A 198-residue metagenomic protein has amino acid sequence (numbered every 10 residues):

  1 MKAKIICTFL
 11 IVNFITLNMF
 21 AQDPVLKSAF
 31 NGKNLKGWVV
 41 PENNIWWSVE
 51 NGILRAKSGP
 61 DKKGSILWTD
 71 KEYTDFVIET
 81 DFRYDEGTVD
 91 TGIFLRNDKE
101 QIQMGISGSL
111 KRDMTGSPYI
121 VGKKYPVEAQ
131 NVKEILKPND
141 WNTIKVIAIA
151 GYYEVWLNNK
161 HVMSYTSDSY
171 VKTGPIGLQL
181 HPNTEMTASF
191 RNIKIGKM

Functional and structural regions predicted by a protein language model:
M1-D23: Bacterial Sec-dependent N-terminal signal peptides
A21-M198: Carbohydrate-interacting regions of secretory-pathway proteins
